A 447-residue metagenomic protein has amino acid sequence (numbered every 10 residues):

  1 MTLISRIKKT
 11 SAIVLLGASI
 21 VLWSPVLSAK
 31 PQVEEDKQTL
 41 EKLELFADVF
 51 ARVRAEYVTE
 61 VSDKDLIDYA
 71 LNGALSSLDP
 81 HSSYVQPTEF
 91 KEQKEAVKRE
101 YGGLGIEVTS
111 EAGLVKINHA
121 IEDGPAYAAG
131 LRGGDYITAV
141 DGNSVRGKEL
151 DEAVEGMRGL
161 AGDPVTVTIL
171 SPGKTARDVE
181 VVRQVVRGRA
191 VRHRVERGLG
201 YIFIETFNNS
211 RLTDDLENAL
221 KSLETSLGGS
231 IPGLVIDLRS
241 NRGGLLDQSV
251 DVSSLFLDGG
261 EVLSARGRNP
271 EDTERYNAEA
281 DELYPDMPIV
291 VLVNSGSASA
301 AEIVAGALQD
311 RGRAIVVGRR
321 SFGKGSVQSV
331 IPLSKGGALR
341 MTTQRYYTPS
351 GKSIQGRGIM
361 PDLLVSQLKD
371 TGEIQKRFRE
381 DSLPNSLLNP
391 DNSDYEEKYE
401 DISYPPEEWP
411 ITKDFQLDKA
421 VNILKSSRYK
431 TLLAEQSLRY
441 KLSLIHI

Functional and structural regions predicted by a protein language model:
T2-Y84, V115, Y395-E396, E400-L444: Terminal targeting/pro-maturation regions of precursor/exported proteins
R6-K8, R192-L444: C-terminal "post-core" interaction segments
F50, R54, A126-E149, L234-D237: Conserved PDZ fold ligand-binding element
F50-T59, A70-S83, G113, A139-G142 (+7 more regions): Sec-exported extracytoplasmic/periplasmic mature domains
A55-E60, H81, V115-K116, P125-Y127 (+9 more regions): Short beta-strands and strand-coil junctions in structured, solvent-facing domains, enriched
Y69, H81-H119: PDZ/PDZ-like peptide-tail recognition elements
G113-K116, T138, E152-V191, T342: PDZ-domain C-terminal substructure recognizer with occasional recognition of PDZ-binding tails
Y136-T168, Q248, K324-V330: PDZ domains, with a preference for the canonical peptide-binding region formed by the helix
